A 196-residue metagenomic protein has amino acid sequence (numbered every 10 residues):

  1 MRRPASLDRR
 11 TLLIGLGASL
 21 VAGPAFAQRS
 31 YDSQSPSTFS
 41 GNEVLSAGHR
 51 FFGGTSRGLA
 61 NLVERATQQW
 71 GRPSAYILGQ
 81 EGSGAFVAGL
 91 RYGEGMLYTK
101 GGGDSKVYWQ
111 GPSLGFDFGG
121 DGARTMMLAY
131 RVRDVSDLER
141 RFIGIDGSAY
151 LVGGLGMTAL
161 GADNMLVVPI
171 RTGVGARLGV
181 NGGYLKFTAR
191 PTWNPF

Functional and structural regions predicted by a protein language model:
R2-S19: N-terminal secretory signal peptides and thylakoid transit peptides that target proteins across membranes
L13, A27-Q28: Elongated, non-catalytic scaffold/linker segments and compositionally distinctive motifs
Q28-F196: Small-residue-enriched, tightly packed secondary-structure blocks
